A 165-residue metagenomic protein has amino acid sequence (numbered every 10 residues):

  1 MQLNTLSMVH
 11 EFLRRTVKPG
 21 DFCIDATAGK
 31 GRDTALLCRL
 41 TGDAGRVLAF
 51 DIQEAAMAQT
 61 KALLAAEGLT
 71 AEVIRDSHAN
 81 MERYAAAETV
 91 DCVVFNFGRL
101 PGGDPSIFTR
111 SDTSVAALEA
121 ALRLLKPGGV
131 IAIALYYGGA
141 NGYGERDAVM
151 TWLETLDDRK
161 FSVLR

Functional and structural regions predicted by a protein language model:
M1-F22, A26, A35, R39: S-adenosyl-L-methionine
K18, T41-G42, L125-P127: Helix-to-beta-strand junctions that scaffold the AdoMet/dcAdoMet cofactor pocket in Class I SAM-dependent enzymes
T27, A117, L124-L135: Conserved beta-strand signature within the Rossmann-like core of class I S-adenosyl-L-methionine
G29-G31: Conserved glycine-rich SAM-binding loop
R46-D51: Conserved SAM-binding motif I beta-strand of class I
M57-D91: S-adenosyl-L-methionine
F95-A117: Mobile active-site "lid"/loop adjacent to the S-adenosyl-L-methionine
G139-R165: Class I S-adenosyl-L-methionine
